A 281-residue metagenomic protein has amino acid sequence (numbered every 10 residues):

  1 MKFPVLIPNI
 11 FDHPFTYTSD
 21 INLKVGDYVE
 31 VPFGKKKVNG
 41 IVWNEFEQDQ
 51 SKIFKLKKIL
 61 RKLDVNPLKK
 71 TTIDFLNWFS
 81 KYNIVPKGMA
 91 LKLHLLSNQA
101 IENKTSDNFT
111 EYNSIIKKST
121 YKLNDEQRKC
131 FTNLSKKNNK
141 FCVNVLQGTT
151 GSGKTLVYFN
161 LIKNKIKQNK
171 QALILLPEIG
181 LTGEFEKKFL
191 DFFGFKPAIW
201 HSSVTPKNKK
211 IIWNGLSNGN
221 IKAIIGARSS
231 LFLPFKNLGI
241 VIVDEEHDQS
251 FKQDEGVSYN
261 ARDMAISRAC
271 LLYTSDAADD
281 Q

Functional and structural regions predicted by a protein language model:
M1-S275: Accessory, non-ATPase domains that flank or precede helicase/AAA+ motor cores in DNA-metabolism machines
D276-Q281: A short, hydrophobic C-terminal helix/tail in secreted or cell-surface proteins
